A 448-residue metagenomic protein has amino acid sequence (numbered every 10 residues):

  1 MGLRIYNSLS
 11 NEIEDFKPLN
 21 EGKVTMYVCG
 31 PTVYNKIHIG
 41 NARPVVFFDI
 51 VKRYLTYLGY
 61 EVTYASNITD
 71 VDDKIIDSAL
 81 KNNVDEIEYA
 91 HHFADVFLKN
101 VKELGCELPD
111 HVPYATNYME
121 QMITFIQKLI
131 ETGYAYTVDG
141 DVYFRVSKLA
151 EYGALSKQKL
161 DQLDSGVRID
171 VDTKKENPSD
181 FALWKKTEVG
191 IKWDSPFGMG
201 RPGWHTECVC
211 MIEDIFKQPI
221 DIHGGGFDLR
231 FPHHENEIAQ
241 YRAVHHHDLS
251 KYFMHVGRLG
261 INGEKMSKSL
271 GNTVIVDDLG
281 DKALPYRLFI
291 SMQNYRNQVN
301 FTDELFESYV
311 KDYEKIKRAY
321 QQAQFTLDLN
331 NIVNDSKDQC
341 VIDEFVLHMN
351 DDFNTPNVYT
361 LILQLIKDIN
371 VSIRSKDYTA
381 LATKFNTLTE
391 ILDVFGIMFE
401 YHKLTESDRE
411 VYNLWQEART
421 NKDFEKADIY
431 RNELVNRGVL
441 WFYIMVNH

Functional and structural regions predicted by a protein language model:
M1-T32, D49, K99, E120-Q324: Alpha-helical recognition segments enriched in aromatics with Gly/Pro capping that present substrate-recognition
S10-I13, L19-G105: N-terminal, positively charged nucleic-acid-binding surface of large information/translation enzymes
Y60, Y134, V439: Short phosphate-binding/catalytic loops that engage adenosine nucleotides
Y64-A65, P109-P113, H223-G225, Y378: Short catalytic-loop micro-motif centered on adjacent basic/acidic residues
I68-D72, A94-F97, E107-M122, G140-L149: Short, glycine/charge-rich beta-strand/loop segments that flank catalytic centers and engage negatively charged groups
L80-E86, H111-T116, G226: The substrate-binding groove and active-site-proximal loops of carbohydrate-active enzymes, especially glycoside
K265-S267, T273-H448: Structural preference for alpha-helix termini/caps and helix-kink/transition segments
